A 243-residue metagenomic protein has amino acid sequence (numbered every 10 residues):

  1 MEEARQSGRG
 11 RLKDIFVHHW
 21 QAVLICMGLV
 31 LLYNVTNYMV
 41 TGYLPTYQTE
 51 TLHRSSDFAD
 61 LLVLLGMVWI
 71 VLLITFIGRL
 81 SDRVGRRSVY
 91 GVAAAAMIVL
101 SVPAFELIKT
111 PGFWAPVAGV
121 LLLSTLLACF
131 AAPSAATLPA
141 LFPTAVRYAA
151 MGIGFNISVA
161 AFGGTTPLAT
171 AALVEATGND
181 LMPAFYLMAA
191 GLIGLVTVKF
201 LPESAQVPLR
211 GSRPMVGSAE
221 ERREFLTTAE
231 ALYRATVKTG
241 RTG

Functional and structural regions predicted by a protein language model:
H19-I70, F162-P167: Extracytoplasmic gate region of multi-pass secondary transporters
R83-A94: Cytoplasmic membrane-interface "Motif A"-like loop-to-helix N-cap segments of 12-TM Major Facilitator Superfamily
A95-P111: C-terminal ends and interior cores of transmembrane alpha-helices in multi-pass membrane transporters/permeases
F113-C129: Hydrophobic core of transmembrane alpha-helices in multi-pass small-molecule transporters, especially MFS/SLC-type
C129-F142: Intracellular juxtamembrane helix-capping segments at the cytosolic ends of symmetry-related transmembrane helices
T144-A176: A late C-terminal transmembrane helix in Major Facilitator Superfamily
A169-A189: A membrane-interface helix-boundary motif in multi-pass transporters
A189-S218: Multi-pass alpha-helical transporter architecture, strongest for 12-TM Major Facilitator/SLC carriers used
